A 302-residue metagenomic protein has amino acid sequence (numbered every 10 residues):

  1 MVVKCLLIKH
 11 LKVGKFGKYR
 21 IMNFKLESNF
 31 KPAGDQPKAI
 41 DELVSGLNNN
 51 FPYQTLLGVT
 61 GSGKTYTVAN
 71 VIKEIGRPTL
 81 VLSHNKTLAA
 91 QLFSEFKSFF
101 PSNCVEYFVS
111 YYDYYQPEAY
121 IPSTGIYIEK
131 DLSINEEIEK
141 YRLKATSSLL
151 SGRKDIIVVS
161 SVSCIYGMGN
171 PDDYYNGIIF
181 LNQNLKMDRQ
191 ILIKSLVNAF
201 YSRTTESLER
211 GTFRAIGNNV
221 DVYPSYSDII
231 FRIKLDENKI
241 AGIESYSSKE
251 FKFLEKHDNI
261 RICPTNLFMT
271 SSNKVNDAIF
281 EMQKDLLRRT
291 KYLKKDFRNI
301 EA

Functional and structural regions predicted by a protein language model:
K4-H10: Short, low-complexity, intrinsically disordered N-terminal modules that encode targeting/processing signals
L7, M22-A302: ASCE RecA-like P-loop NTPase motor cores that couple ATP hydrolysis to mechanical translocation on nucleic acids
K12-I21: Short, Lys/Arg-enriched N-terminal segments with co-localized hydrophobic residues within the first ~10-30 amino acids
